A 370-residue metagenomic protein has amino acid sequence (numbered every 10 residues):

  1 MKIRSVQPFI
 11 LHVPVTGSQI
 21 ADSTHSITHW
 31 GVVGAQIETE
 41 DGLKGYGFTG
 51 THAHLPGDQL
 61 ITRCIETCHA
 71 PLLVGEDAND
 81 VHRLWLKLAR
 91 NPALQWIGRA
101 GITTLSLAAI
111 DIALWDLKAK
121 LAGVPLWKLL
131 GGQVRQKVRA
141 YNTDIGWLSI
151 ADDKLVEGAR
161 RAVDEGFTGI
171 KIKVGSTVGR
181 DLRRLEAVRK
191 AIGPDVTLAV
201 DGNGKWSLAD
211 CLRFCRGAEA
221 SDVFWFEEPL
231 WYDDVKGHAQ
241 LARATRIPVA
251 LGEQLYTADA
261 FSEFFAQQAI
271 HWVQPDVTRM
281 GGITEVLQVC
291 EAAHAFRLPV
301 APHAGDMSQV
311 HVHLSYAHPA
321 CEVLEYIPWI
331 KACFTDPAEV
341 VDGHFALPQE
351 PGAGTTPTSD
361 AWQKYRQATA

Functional and structural regions predicted by a protein language model:
M1-K44, I61-T62, E66, N79 (+2 more regions): Non-catalytic terminal accessory/regulatory regions of metabolic enzymes
M1-R4, P8-V15, I27, V32 (+1 more regions): Flexible C-terminal active-site loop/helix
I3, G42, H69, I110 (+8 more regions): Conserved, mostly hydrophobic/aromatic
S5, E38-L121: Metal- or metallocofactor-binding catalytic centers and their adjacent structured scaffolds across diverse enzyme
L129-T245: Metal-dependent enolase-superfamily TIM-barrel catalytic cores that perform enediolate-based chemistry
R216-D222, W231-H344, P348: Shared catalytic-loop signature of beta/alpha-barrel
